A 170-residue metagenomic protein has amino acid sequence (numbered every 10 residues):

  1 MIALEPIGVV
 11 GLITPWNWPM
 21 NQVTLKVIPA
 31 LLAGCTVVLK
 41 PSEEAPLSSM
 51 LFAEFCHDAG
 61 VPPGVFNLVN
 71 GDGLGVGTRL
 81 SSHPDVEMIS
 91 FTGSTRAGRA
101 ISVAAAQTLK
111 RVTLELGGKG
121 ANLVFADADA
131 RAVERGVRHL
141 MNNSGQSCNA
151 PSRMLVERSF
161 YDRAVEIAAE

Functional and structural regions predicted by a protein language model:
M1-P63, E87: Conserved small-residue-rich beta-alpha loop and adjacent elements that most often cradle the phosphate/pyrophosphate
I13, V69-D72, T92, H139: Conserved residues at the C-terminal ends of beta-strands
T24-L25, M50-L51, S81, A100-A104 (+1 more regions): Short amphipathic alpha-helical segments
V27-I28, G77, G98: Generic hydrophobic/aromatic pocket-lining and core-packing "Φ" positions
C35, K40-S42, N70, T92 (+1 more regions): Short beta->alpha connector loops at strand-helix junctions that form conserved, small/polar/Pro-enriched
N67-S90: A structured beta-alpha segment of the ubiquitous adenosine-cofactor-binding alpha/beta core
M88, R96-E170: ALDH superfamily catalytic-core signature
